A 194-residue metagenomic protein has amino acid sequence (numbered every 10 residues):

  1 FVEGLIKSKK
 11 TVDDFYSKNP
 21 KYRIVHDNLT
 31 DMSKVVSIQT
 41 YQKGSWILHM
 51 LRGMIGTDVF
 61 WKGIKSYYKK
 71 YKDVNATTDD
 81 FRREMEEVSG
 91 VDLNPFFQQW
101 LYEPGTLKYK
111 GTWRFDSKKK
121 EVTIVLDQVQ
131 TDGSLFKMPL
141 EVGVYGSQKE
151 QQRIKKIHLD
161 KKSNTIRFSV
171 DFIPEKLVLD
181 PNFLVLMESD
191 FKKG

Functional and structural regions predicted by a protein language model:
F1-T131: Hydrophobic alpha-helical and helix-loop surface patches within well-folded domains that function as non-catalytic
H26-L29, G105, K161-S163, F172 (+1 more regions): Solvent-exposed, flexible loop/coil residues
T30-S33, I166, N182: Intrinsic disorder/low-complexity detector
R52, L101, G146, P181-F183: Generic short alpha-helical hydrophobic face used as a protein-protein interaction/packing hotspot
K62-S66, D80, F136-E141, K156-I157 (+1 more regions): Composition- and surface-driven signal marking solvent-exposed, interaction-prone regions in large proteins
L93-N94, L107-D180: Beta-strand-rich binding/interaction modules
P181-K193: Short acidic/polar inter-strand loop motif in beta-rich domains
